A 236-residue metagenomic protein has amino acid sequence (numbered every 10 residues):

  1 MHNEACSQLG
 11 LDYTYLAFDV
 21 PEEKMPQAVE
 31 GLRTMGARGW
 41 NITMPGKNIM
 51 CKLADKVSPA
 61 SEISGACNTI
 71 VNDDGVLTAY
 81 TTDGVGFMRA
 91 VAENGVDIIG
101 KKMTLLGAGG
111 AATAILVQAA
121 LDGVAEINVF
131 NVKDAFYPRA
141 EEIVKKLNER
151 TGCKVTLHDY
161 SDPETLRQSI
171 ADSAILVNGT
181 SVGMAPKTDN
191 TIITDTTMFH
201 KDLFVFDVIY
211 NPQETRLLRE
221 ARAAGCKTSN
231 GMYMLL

Functional and structural regions predicted by a protein language model:
M1-N94: Phosphate/diphosphate ligand-binding glycine-rich loop within oxidoreductases
D12-L16, V76, E126, K154-T156 (+2 more regions): Conserved beta-strand segments of alpha/beta enzyme cores
E23, A135, N211: Conserved Rossmann-like nucleotide-cofactor binding loop
G65-N68, K133-D134, M232-L236: Short, acidic/turn-prone active-site loops that include or flank metal/cofactor- and phosphate-binding residues
D73, V96-K102, F199-K201: Short helix-loop-beta connector
I99-R167, A171, I175: Glycine-rich phosphate/diphosphate-binding loop of Rossmann-like nucleotide-binding domains
C153-N230: Rossmann-like adenosine-cofactor binding region
